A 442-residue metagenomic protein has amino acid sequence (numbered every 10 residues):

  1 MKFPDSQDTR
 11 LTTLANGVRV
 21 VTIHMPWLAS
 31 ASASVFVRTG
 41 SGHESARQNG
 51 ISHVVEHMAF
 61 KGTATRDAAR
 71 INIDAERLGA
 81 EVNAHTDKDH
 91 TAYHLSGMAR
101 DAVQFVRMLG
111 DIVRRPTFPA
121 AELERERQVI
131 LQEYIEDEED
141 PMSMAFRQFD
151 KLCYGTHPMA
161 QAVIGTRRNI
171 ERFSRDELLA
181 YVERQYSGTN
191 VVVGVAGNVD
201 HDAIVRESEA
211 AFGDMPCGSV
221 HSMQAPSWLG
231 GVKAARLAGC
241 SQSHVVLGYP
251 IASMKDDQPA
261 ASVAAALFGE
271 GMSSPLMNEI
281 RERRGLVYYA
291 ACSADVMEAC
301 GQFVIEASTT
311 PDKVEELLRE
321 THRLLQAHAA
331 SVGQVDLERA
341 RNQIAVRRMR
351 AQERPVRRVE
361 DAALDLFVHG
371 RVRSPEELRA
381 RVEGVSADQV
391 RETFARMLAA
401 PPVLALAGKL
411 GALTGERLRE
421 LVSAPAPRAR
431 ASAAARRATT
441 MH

Functional and structural regions predicted by a protein language model:
M1-P4: Short loop/turn motifs at secondary-structure junctions and domain boundaries
S6, L14-N16, W27-A29, S241: A short, polar/charged loop/turn motif at coil->beta-strand junctions and beta-hairpin connectors
Q7-T9, T13, V21-H24, A68-P226 (+4 more regions): Charge-rich, well-structured scaffold segments of protease-associated domains
G17, H24-R77, Y186, L247 (+2 more regions): Active/ligand-binding-proximal structured segments within catalytic/core domains that scaffold catalytic residues
V18, L229-G231: A short helix-to-beta-strand connector/capping loop
A33, V191, Q242-V245, G301-F303: Small-molecule pocket liners
H53, H57, H157, H201 (+1 more regions): Histidine-centered active-site/metal-ligand motif
G231-S241, V245-G248, D257: Phosphate/diphosphate-binding glycine-rich loops and adjacent basic-rich segments that engage nucleotide
